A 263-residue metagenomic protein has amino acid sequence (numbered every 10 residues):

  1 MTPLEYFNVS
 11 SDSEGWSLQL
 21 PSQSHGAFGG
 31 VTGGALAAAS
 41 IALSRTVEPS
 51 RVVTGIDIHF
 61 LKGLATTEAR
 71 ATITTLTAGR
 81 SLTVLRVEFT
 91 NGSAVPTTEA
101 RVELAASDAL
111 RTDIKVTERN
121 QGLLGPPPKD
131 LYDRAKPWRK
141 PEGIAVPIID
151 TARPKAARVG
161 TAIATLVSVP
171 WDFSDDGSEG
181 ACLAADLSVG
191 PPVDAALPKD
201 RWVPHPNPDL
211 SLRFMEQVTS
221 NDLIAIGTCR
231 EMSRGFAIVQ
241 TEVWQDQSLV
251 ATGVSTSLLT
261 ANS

Functional and structural regions predicted by a protein language model:
M1-S263: Terminal targeting signals and extreme-terminal segments of soluble enzymes
